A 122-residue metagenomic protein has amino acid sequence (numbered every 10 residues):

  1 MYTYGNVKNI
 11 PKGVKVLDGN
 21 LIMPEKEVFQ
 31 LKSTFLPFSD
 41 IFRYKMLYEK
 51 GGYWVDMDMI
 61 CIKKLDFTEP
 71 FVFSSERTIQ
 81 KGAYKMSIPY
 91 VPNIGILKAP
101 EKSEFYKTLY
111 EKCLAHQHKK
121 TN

Functional and structural regions predicted by a protein language model:
M1-Y2, Y84-K85: Long, acidic, intrinsically disordered low-complexity segments
Y2-K8, M59-K64: Short, polar loop motifs at secondary-structure junctions
Y4-K45: Active-site-proximal specificity loops/subdomain of glycosyltransferases
G5, D18-N20, S75-R77, P100-E101: Residues at the C-termini of beta-strands that transition into short coil/loop
P11, L65, L109-Y110: Short, flexible helix/strand-to-coil boundary loops that buttress conserved ligand/catalytic motifs in alpha/beta
F35-K81, I88-P92, I96-K98: GT-A fold catalytic core of metal-dependent nucleotide-sugar glycosyltransferases, centered on the diacidic
S87-I88, Q117: Active-site PLP-lysine loop of aminotransferase-like
E104-N122: Catalytic core and acceptor-binding pocket of nucleotide-sugar-dependent glycosyltransferases
